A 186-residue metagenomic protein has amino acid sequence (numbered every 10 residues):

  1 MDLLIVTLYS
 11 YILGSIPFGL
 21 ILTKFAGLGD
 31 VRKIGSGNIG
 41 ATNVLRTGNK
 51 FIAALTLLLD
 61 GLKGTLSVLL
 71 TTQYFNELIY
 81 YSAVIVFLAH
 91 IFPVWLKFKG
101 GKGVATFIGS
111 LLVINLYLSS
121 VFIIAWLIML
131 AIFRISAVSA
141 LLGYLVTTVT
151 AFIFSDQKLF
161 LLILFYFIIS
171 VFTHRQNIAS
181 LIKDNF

Functional and structural regions predicted by a protein language model:
D2, V6, S10-S15, G19 (+12 more regions): Alpha-helical transmembrane segments in multi-pass membrane proteins
D2-T7, I52, I79, L118-F122 (+2 more regions): Residue-level signature of transmembrane alpha-helical entry/exit and packing/kink sites in multi-pass membrane
G19-L22, H90-K99, W126-F133, H174-L181: C-terminal ends of transmembrane helices
L20-A53, R175-F186: Cytosolic, membrane-interface loops and tails of multi-pass inner-membrane proteins
D30-N38, L96-T106, I135-G143: Short, non-helical or kinked segments that cap or interrupt transmembrane helices
L45-G48, T71-F75, A89, V104-F133 (+1 more regions): Interfacial segments of multi-pass membrane proteins
I132-L141, I168, T173-S180, D184-F186: RNase H-like, Mg2+-dependent phosphodiesterase core, and more generally RNA phosphate-backbone-engaging helix-loop
S136-Y144, F154-F165: Loop-to-transmembrane alpha-helix initiation sites
